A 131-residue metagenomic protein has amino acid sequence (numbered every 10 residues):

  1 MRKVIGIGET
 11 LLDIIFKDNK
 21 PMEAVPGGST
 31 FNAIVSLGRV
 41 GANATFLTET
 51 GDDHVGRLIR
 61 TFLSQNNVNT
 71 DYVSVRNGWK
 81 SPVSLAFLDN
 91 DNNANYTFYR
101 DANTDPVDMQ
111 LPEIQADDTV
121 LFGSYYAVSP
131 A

Functional and structural regions predicted by a protein language model:
M1-I15: Acidic-glycine-rich active-site phosphate/pyrophosphate-binding loop
M1-I5, S64, T70, N93-A131: Ribokinase/PfkB-type carbohydrate-kinase core domain
K3, K17-S84, L88-N93, D101-P106: Substrate-binding N-lobe of the ribokinase-like
G8, L47-T48, S124: Small/polar loops that bind or transfer phosphate-bearing groups
T10, S29, Y125: Active-site metal-binding loops of divalent metal-dependent hydrolases
L11-I14, L37-N43, Q115-V120: A short alpha-helix capping/helix-coil boundary motif
I15-F16, P130: Short N-terminal helix/helix-N-cap motif within the alpha/beta-hydrolase-1
